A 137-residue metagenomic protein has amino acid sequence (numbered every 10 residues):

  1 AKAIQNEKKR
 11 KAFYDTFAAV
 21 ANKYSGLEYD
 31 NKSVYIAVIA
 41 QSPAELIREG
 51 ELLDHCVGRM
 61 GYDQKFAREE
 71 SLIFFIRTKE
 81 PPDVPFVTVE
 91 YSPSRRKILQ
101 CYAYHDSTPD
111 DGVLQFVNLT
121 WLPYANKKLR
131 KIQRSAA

Functional and structural regions predicted by a protein language model:
A1-A137: Catalytic-core elements of nucleic-acid end-processing and repair enzymes
